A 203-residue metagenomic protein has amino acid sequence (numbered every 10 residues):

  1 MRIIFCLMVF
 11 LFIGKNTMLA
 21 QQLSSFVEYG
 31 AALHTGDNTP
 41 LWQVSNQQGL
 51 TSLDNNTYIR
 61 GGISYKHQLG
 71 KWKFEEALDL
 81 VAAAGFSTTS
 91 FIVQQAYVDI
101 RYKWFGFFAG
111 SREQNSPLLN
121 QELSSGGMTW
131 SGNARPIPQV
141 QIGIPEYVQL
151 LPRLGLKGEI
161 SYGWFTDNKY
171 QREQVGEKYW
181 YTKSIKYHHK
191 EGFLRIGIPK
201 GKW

Functional and structural regions predicted by a protein language model:
M1-L23: Bacterial Sec-dependent N-terminal signal peptides
A20-I59, H67-L80: Transmembrane beta-strand segments of Gram-negative outer membrane beta-barrel proteins
Q21-S24, Y65-E76, R101-F105, Y147-K157 (+1 more regions): Short loop/turn motifs that connect adjacent beta-strands in outer-membrane beta-barrel proteins
Y29-D37, H67, L80-F86, Y102-W104 (+3 more regions): Transmembrane beta-strands of outer-membrane beta-barrel pores
T51-N55, T88-S90, G132-A134, S184-K186: Short sequence motifs at beta-strands and strand-loop junctions characteristic of Gram-negative outer-membrane
N55-G61, I92-A96, P136-V140, H188-G192: Hydrophobic, lipid-facing positions within transmembrane beta-strands of outer-membrane proteins
K71-Y102, Q114-G132: Surface-exposed loop and membrane-interface regions of Gram-negative outer-membrane beta-barrel proteins
P117-W203: Internal, well-ordered domain-core segments that constitute the primary functional module of diverse proteins
